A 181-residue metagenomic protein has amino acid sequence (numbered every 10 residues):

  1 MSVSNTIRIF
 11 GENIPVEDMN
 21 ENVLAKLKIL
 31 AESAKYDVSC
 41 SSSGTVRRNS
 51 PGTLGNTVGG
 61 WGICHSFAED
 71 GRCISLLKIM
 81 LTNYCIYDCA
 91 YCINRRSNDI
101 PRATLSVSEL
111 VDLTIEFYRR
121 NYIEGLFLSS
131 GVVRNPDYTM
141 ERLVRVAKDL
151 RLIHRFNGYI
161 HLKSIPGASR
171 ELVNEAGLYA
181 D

Functional and structural regions predicted by a protein language model:
M1-Y84: Flexible, acidic/Gly-rich N-terminal and inter-domain linker regions that tether and position cofactor-handling modules
G59-G62, L110-L113, S169-E171: Short alpha-helical segments and helix-capping/turn motifs at coil-helix boundaries
C64-F67, E116, V173: Short, flexible, glycine/charge-rich loop motifs used to bind or transfer phosphoryl groups or to couple energy/partner
L76, C89, L128: Conserved, mostly hydrophobic/aromatic
N83-R95: Local cysteine-cluster metal-coordination motifs and their immediate loop/turn environment, predominantly Fe-S cluster
R95-E109, Y118-L143, D149-A180: Core AdoMet radical
